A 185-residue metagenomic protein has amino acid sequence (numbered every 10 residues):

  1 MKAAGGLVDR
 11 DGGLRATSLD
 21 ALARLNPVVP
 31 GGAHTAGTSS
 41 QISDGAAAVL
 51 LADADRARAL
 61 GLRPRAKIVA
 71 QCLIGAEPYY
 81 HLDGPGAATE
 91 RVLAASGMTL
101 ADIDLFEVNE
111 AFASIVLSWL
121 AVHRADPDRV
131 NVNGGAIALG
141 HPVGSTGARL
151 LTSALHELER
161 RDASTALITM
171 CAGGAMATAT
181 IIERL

Functional and structural regions predicted by a protein language model:
M1-A4, L62-L73, A101-E110, R129-G135 (+1 more regions): Beta-strand segments within the central parallel beta-sheet cores of soluble alpha/beta enzyme folds
M1-A59, V122-R129: N-terminal extracellular/periplasmic Venus flytrap/periplasmic-binding protein-like
L7-G13, P78-P85, E110-D128, P142-T146 (+1 more regions): Short glycine/threonine-rich loop-to-helix capping motif typified by GTGT followed within a few residues by an Asp-Pro
N26, C72, L93-S96, V116 (+3 more regions): Structural signal for hydrophobic packing residues in well-ordered secondary-structure cores of soluble enzyme domains
H34-A47, V69-A95, D104, V108 (+2 more regions): Active-site pocket-shaping loop/turn-to-helix segments
T35-A52, G147-L185: Conserved beta-strand-centric core segments of catalytic alpha/beta enzyme folds
D55-A57, I137, G173: Short, glycine-/Ser/Thr-/acidic-enriched flexible segments
A57-P64, E90-L105, L120-R124: Phosphate/pyrophosphate-binding loops at sites that engage ATP/ADP/AMP, CoA/4′-phosphopantetheine, polyphosphate
